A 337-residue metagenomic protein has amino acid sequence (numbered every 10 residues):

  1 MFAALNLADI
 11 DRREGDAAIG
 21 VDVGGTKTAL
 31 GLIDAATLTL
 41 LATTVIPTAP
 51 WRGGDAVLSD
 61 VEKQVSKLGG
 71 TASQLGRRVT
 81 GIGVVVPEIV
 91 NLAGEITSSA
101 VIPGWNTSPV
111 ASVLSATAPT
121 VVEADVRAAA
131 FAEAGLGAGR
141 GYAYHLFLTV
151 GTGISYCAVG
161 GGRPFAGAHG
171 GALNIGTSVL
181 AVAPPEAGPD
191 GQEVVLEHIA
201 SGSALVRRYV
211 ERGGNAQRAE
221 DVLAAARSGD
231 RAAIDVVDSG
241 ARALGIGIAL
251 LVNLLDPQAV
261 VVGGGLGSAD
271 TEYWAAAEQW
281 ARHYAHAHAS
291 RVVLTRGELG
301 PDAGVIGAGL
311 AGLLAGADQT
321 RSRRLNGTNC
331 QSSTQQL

Functional and structural regions predicted by a protein language model:
M1-G81, N91-E95, A111-P119, A132-Y144 (+1 more regions): ATP-binding/phosphotransfer module of carbohydrate and carboxylate kinases, centering on a glycine-rich
T28-I33, E88, I154-V159: Short beta-strand scaffold segments in enzyme catalytic cores
T43-I46, A100, A168: Short hydrophobic alpha-helix segments
P47-A49, G104, A172-N174: A short acidic/small-residue loop/turn micro-motif
T80, V86, L92, G160-G161: A cytosolic small-molecule/anion-sensing beta-strand core signal
E95-N106: A charged helix-plus-loop insertion that forms the helical arch/lid used to bind and gate nucleic-acid substrates
T120-D125: General beta-strand structural signal in soluble alpha/beta enzymes
Y142-I199: Glycine-rich phosphate-binding loop of actin/hexokinase-like ATP-binding domains
